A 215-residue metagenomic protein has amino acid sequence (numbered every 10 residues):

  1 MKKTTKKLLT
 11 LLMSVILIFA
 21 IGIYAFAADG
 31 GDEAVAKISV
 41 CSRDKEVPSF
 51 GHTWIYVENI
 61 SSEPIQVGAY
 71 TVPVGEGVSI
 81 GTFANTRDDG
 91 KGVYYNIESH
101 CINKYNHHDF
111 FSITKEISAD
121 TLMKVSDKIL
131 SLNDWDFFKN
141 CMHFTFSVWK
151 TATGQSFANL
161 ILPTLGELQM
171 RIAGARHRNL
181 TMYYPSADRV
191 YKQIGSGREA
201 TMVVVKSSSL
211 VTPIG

Functional and structural regions predicted by a protein language model:
K2-L12: Bacterial N-terminal signal peptides that target proteins for export
L12-A20: Bacterial N-terminal signal peptides
F19-E33: Sec-dependent signal peptide cleavage junction
G30-D109: Glycine-rich catalytic cores of cysteine/serine-nucleophile enzymes that process amide/ester linkages in cell-envelope
V35-S39, S112-E116, T181: Ser/Thr- (and often Asn-) enriched beta-sheet segments in non-cytosolic proteins
R43, V47-F50, K115-S118, L122 (+1 more regions): Solvent-exposed, acidic/flexible segments
N96-V125, W135: Mid-length scaffold segments of soluble, non-membrane domains
K124-G215: Activation targets extended, charge/polar-rich intrinsically disordered C-terminal tails
